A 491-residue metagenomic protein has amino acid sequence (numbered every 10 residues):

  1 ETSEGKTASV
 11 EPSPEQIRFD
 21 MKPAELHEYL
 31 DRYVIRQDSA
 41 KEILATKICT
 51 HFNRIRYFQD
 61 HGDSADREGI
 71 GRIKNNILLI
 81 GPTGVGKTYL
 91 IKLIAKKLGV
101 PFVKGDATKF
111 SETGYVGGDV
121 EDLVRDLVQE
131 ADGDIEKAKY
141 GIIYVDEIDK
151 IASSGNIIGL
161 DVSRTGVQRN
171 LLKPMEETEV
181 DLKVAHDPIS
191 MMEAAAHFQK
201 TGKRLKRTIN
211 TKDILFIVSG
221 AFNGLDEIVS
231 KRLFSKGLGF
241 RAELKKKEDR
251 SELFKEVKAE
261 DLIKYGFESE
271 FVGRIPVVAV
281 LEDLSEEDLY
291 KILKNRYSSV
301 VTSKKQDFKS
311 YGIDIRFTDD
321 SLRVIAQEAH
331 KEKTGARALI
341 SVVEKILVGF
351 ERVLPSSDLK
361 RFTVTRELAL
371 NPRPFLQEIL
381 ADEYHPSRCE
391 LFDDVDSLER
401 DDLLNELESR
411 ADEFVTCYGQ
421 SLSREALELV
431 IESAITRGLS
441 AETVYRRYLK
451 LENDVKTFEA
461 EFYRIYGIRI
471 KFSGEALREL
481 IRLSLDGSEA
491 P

Functional and structural regions predicted by a protein language model:
E1-R36, K41-V103, T108-V116, V120-P491: AAA+ P-loop NTPase nucleotide-binding core of proteostasis motors
